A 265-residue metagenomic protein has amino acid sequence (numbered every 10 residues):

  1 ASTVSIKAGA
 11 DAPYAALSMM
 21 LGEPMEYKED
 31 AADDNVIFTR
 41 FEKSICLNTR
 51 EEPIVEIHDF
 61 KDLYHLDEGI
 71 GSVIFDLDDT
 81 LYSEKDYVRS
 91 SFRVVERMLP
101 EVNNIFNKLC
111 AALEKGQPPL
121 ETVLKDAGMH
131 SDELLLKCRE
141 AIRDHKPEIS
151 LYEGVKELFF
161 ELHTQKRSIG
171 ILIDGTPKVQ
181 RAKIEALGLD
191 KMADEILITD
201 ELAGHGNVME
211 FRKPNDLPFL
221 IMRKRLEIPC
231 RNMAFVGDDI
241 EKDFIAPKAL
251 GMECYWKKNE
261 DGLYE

Functional and structural regions predicted by a protein language model:
A1-D59: ATP-dependent carboxylate activation and anion-phosphoryl transfer catalytic cores that bind Mg-ATP to form
L66-E153: N-terminal helical cap/lid subdomain that shapes the substrate entry/recognition surface in HAD-like hydrolases
L66-G69, T164-R167, M222-N232: Glycine-rich phosphate-binding loop signature in dinucleotide/nucleotide-binding domains
S72-I74, G170, A234: Hydrophobic "anchor" residues on beta-strands that sit immediately upstream of conserved functional sites
R143-I171, K178, D216: Short, acidic loop-to-helix structural element flanking the phosphoryl-transfer center in phosphate-processing enzymes
S150, T176-A234, E241: Substrate-recognition "cap/lid" segment bordering the active-site pocket of phosphatases
K156-T164, R223, F244, K248: Surface-exposed amphipathic alpha-helices with a cationic face
A234-Y264: Acidic, Mg2+-coordinating phosphoryl-transfer loop and its flanking beta/alpha structural elements, shared across
